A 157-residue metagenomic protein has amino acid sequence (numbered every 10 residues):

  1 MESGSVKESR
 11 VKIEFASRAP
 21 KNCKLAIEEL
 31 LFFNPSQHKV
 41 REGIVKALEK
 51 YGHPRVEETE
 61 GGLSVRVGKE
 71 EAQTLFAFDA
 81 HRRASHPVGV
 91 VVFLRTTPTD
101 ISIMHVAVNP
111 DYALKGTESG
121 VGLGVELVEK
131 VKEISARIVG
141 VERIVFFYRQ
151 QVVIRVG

Functional and structural regions predicted by a protein language model:
M1-K115, E133-G140, V145, V153 (+1 more regions): Non-catalytic substrate-recognition and accessory regions of acyl/acetyltransferase enzymes
L114-K132: Glycine-rich acyl-CoA binding loop
R149: Active-site beta-loop-alpha junctions enriched in small/polar residues
